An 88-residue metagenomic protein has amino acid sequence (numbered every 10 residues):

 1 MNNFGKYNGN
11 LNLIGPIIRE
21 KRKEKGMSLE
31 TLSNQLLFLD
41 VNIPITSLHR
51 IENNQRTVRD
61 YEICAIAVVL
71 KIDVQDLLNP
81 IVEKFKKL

Functional and structural regions predicted by a protein language model:
M1-K25: A short, Lys/Arg-rich alpha-helix, primarily the initiator
N3-N8, V68, Q75-L88: Short, charged recognition helix plus adjacent turn of helix-turn-helix-like nucleic-acid-binding domains
I14, K25, V41, R56-R59: Flexible coil/turn residues that form the inter-helical turn or adjacent wing/linker of helix-turn-helix
I18, L29, I45, D60-I63: Helix-turn-helix DNA-binding elements, focusing on the entry/boundary residues of the two helices that contact DNA
K21, Q35, I51, P80: Residues in the recognition helix of alpha-helical DNA-binding motifs
G26-R50: Short alpha-helical DNA-recognition segment
L32, E62-L70, L77-L78: Hydrophobic micro-packing sites on short alpha-helices
N53-A65: Short, basic-rich loop-to-helix N-cap that marks the start of a DNA-contacting helix
